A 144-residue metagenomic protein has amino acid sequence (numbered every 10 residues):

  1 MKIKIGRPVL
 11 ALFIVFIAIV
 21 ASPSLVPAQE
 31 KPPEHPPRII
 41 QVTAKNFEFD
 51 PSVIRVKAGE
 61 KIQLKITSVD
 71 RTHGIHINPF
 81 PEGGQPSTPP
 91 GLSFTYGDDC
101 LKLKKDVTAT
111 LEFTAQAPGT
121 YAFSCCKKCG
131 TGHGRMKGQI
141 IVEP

Functional and structural regions predicted by a protein language model:
K2-F13: Bacterial N-terminal signal peptides that target proteins for export
K4, A21-P23: Membrane engagement elements in two modes
A11-A21: Bacterial N-terminal signal peptides
P23, P27-Q29, E48, D99-P144: Extracellular/periplasmic metallocenter environments
P32-I62, F94: N-terminal edge beta-strand
R38-I40, S52, H73, Y121 (+1 more regions): Short beta-strand segments
S52-H76, D106-A117, I141-E143: Beta-strand cores of secreted/periplasmic/IMS beta-sandwich domains, seen most often in copper-related folds
R71-K105, T131-H133, G138: Histidine- and aromatic-enriched segments that form or immediately flank copper-ligand environments
